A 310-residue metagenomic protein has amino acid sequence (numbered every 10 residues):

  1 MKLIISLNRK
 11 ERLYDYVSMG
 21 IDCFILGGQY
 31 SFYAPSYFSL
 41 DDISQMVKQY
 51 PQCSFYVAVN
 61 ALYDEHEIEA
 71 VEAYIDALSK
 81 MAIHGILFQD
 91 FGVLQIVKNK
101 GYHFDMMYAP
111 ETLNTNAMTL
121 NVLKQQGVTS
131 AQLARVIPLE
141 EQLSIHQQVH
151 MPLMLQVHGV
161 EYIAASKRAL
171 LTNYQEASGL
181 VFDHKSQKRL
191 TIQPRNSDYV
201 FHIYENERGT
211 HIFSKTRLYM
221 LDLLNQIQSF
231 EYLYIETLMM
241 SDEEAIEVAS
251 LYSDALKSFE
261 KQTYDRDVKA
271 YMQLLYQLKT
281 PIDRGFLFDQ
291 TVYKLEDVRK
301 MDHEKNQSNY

Functional and structural regions predicted by a protein language model:
M1-N114, Q132-Y310: Active-site pocket-lining/capping segments in soluble small-molecule metabolic enzymes
N116-M118: Conserved nucleotide-cofactor-binding alpha/beta core module
G127-V128: As written
